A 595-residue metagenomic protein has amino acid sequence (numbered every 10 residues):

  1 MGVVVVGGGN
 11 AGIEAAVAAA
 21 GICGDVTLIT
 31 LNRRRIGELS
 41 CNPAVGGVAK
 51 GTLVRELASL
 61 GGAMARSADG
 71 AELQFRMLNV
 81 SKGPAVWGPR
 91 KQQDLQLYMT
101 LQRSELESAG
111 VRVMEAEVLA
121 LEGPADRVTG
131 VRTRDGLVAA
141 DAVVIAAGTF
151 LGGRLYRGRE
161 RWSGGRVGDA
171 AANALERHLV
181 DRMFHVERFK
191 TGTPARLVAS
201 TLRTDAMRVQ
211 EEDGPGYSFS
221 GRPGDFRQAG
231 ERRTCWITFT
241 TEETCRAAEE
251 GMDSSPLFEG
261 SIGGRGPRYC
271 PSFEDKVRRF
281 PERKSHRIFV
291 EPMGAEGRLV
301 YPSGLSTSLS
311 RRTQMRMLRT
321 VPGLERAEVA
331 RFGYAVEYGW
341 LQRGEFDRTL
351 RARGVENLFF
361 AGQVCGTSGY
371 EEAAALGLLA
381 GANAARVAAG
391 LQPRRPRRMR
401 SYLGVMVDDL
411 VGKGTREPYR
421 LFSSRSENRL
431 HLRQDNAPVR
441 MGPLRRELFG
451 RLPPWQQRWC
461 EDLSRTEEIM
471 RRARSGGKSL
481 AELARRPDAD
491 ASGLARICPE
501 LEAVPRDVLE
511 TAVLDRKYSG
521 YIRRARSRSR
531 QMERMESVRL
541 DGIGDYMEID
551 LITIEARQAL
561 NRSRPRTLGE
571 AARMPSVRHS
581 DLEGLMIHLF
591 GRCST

Functional and structural regions predicted by a protein language model:
M1-A11: Beta1/beta-strand and adjacent pyrophosphate-binding region of the FAD-binding site in flavoprotein oxidoreductases
V6, V138-G148: Short hydrophobic core segments
V17-A120, A146-R166, A170, A174-E176 (+3 more regions): Conserved N-terminal/central alpha/beta ligand/cofactor-binding core
N32-R34, R177-M315, G412-L480, R485-P487: An anion/pyrophosphate-binding glycine-rich loop and adjacent beta-alpha core in soluble alpha-beta enzymes
E122-L137: Conserved beta-strand-loop-beta-strand element in the redox core of flavoprotein oxidoreductases
F289, Y301-T367, R394-D408, P505-A559 (+1 more regions): A glycine-rich dinucleotide-binding beta-alpha-beta segment and adjacent secondary-structure elements that constitute
A373-R394: Internal hydrophobic alpha-helix adjacent to the cofactor/substrate pocket in enzyme cavities
R425, H431-R433, A437-P438, G442-T595: Extended, charge-enriched "interface" segments that sit outside catalytic cores
